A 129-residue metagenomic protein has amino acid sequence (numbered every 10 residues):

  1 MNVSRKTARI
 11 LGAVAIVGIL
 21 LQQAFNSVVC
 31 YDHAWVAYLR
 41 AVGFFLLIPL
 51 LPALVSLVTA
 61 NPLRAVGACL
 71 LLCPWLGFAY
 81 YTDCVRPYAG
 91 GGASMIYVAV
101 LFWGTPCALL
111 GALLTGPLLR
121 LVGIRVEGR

Functional and structural regions predicted by a protein language model:
M1-T7, Q22-V36: Short juxtamembrane and helix-loop transition motifs at transmembrane-helix boundaries in membrane proteins
T7-Q22, L72: Alpha-helical transmembrane segments
A15-I19, W75-A79, L109: Helical transmembrane-bundle signal
F25, L51, V55, T59 (+1 more regions): Alpha-helical membrane-inserting segments
S27-V42, L76-W103: Interfacial non-cytosolic loop connecting adjacent transmembrane helices
F44-G67: Canonical alpha-helical transmembrane segments
R64-L76: Central hydrophobic cores of alpha-helical transmembrane segments in multi-pass integral membrane proteins
G90-R129: Alpha-helical membrane-associated segments of multi-pass integral membrane proteins
